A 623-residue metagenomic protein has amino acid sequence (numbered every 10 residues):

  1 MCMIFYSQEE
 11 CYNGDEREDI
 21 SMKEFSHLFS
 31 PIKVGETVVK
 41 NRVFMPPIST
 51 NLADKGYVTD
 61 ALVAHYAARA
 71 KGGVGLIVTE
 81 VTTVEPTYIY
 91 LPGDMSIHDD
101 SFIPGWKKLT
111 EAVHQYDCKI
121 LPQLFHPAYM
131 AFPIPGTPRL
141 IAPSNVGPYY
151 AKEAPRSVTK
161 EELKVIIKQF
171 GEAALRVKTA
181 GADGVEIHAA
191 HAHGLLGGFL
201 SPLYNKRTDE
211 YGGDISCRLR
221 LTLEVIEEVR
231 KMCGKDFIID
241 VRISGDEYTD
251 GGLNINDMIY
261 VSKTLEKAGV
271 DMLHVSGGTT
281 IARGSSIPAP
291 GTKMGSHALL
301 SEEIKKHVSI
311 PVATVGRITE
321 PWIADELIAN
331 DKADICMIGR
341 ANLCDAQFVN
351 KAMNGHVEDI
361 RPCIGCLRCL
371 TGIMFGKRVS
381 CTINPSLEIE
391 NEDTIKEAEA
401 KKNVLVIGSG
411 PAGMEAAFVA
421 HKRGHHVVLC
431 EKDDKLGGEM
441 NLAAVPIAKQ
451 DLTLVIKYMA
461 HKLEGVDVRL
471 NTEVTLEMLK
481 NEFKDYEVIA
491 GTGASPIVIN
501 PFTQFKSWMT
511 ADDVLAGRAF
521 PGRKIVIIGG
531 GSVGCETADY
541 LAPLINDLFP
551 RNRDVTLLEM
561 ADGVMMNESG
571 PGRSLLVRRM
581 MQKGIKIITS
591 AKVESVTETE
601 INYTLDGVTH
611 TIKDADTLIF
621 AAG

Functional and structural regions predicted by a protein language model:
M1-M3: Methionine residue identity
E10-I407, P411, E415, V419-V427 (+2 more regions): Flavin-dependent oxidoreductase catalytic cores
M45, L273, V488-I489, I619: Hydrophobic beta-strand scaffold positions of dinucleotide-using enzymes
G75, D183, D271, D334 (+4 more regions): Conserved acidic residues
I287-K293, T394-K396, K401, L442-L454 (+3 more regions): Short, contiguous acidic/charged loop-to-helix segments that flank catalytic cores in large enzymes
A313, D467-N471, M509, K586-I588: General small-molecule cofactor/ligand-binding pocket signal
W322, A398-L429, L470-N481, G491-E568 (+2 more regions): Rossmann-like dinucleotide/flavin-binding elements
L429-V466, Y540-A591: Rossmann-like dinucleotide-binding cores of NAD(P)H-dependent redox enzymes
